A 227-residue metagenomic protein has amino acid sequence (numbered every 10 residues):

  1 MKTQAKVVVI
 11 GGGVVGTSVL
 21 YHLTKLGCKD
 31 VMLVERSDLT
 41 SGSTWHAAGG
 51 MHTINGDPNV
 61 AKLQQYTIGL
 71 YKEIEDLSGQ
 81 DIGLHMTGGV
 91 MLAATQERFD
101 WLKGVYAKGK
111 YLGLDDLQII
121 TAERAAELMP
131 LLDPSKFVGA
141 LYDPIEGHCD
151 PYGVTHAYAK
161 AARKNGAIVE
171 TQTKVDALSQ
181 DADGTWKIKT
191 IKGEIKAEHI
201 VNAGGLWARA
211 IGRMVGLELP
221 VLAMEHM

Functional and structural regions predicted by a protein language model:
K2-V15, M32: Beta1/beta-strand and adjacent pyrophosphate-binding region of the FAD-binding site in flavoprotein oxidoreductases
G11-G16, K192, A203-G205: Conserved phosphate-binding and hydrolysis motifs of nucleotide-dependent enzymes
L20, T24, A161: Gly/Ala-rich phosphate-binding loop of Rossmann-like dinucleotide-binding domains, activating on the conserved
T24-W45: Glycine-rich FAD pyrophosphate-binding loop
E35, T121, T171-T173: Short loop/edge segments at beta-strand edges and connector loops that shape dinucleotide/nucleotide cofactor-binding
A48-T53, G89-M91, V215-M227: Central beta-strand plus flanking loop segment that forms part of the substrate or channel wall within the catalytic
G49-L128: Dinucleotide-binding Rossmann-like beta1-alpha1 core, especially the glycine-rich loop that anchors the ADP
L141-H199, L206-A210: Helical element adjacent to the flavin cofactor pocket in flavoenzyme catalytic cores
